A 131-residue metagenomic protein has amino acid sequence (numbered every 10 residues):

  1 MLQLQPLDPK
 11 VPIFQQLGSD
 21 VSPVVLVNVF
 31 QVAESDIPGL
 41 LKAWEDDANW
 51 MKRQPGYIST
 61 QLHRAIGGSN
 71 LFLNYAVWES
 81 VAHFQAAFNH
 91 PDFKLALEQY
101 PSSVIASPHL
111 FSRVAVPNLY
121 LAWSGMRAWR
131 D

Functional and structural regions predicted by a protein language model:
M1-Q15, S19, N49-I58, V77-R113: An amphipathic, aromatic/His-enriched active-site/gating alpha helix that lines ligand/cofactor pockets
K10-V11, F30, A76, Y120: Intrinsic disorder/low-complexity detector
P23-Q31, Q61-H90, G125, W129: Short, well-ordered beta-strand segments in beta-rich or mixed alpha/beta enzyme and ligand-binding folds
N28, A33, I105, A115-P117: N-terminal non-cleavable signal-anchor helices
Q31-L41: Short, surface-exposed ligand-recognition loops at beta-strand->loop->(often short) alpha-helix junctions that present
W44, A48: Short amphipathic alpha-helical/adjacent loop interface patches that line ligand and macromolecule-binding sites
R64, S112-A115: A general secondary-structure junction signal
V114-R130: Short, low-order "capping/linker" segments at domain edges
